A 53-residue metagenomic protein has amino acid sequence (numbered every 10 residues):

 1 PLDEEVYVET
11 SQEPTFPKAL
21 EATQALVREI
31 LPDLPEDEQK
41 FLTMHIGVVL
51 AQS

Functional and structural regions predicted by a protein language model:
P1-S53: A cross-family "folded-core" feature that marks the main globular domain of proteins
